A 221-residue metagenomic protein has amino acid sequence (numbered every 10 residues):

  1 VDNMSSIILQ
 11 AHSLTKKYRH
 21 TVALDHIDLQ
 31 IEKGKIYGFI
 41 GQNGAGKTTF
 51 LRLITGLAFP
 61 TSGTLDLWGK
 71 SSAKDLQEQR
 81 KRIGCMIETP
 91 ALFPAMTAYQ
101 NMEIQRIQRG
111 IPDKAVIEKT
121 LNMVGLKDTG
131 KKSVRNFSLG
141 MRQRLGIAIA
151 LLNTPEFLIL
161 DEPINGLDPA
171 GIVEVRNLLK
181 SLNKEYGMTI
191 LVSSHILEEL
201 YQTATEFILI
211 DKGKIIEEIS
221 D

Functional and structural regions predicted by a protein language model:
T55: Helix-to-loop junction immediately C-terminal to a conserved catalytic motif
G63-K74, E78-Q79: Conserved ABC transporter NBD signature motif
E103, P112-T129: Conserved ABC ATPase "signature" region
L158-E162: Catalytic Walker B motif of ABC-type/P-loop ATPase nucleotide-binding domains
V173-Y186: Helical segment within the ABC ATPase nucleotide-binding domain
